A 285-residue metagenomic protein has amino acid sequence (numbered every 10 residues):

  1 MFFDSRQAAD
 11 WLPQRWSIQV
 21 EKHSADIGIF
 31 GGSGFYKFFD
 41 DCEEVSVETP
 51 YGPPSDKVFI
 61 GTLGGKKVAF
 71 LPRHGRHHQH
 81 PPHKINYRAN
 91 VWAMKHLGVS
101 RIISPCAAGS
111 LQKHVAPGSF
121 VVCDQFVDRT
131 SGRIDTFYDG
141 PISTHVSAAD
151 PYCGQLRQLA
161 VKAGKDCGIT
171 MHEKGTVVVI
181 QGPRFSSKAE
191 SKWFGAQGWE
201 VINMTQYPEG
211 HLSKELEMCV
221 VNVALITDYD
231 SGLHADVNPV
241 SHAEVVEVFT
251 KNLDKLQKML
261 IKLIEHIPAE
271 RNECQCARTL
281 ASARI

Functional and structural regions predicted by a protein language model:
F2-D4, A8-A149: Metabolite-binding pocket within alpha/beta catalytic cores that recognizes anionic/polar moieties
V91, S191, Y207-G210: Generic hydrophobic/aromatic pocket-lining and core-packing "Φ" positions
K95-G98, G195, K214: Non-catalytic positions within long, well-ordered alpha-helices that form the structural scaffold/packing of enzyme
S100-R101, E200, C219: Short acidic/polar active-site loop segments enriched in Thr and Asp
P151-A196: Active-site rim beta-loop-alpha module in soluble metabolic enzymes
M204-H242: Zn-dependent metallopeptidase/amidohydrolase metal-coordination segment
S231-A283: His/Asp/Glu-rich mid-to-C-terminal helical/loop segments that flank catalytic regions of hydrolases
